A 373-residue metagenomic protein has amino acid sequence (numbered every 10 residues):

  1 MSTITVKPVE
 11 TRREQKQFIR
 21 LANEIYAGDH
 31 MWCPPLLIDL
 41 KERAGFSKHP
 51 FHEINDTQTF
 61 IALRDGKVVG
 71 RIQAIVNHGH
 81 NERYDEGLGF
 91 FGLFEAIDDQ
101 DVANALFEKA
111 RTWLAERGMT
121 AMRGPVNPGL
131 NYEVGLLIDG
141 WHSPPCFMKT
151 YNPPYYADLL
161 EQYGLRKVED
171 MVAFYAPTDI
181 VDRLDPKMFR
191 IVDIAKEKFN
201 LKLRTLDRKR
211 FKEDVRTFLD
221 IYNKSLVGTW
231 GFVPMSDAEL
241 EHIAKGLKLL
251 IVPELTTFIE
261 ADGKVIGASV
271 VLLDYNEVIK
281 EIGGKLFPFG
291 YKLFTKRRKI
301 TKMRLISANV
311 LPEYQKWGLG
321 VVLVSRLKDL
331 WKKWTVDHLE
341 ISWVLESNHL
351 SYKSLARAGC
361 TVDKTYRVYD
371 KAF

Functional and structural regions predicted by a protein language model:
M1-W32, L37: Generic start-of-chain signal for non-secretory N-termini
S2-I4, T150-W230: Acyltransferase donor/substrate-recognition loop-hinge adjacent to the catalytic core
Q15, V68, H78-N81, L130-Y132 (+6 more regions): Flexible loop/turn segments at secondary-structure boundaries
A22-R64, I72-E82, T205, K209-A308: A conserved beta-strand-loop-helix scaffold within acyl/acetyltransferase catalytic domains
E82-G164, E169, I282-A358: Acyl-donor binding region in acyl/amide transferases
P234, E260-A261, S269-Y275, I306-P312 (+5 more regions): Active-site proximal loops enriched in glycine and acidic residues that flank catalytic Cys/His/Asp and coordinate
